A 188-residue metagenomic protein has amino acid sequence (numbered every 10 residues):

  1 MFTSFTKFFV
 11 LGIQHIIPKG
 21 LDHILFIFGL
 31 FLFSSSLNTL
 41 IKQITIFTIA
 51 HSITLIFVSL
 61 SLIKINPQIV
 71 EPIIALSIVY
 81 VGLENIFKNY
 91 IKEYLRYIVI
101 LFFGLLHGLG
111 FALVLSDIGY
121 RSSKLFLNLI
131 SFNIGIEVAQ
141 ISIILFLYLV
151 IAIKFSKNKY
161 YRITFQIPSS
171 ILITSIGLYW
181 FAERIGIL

Functional and structural regions predicted by a protein language model:
M1-L21, F181-L188: Histidine-/acidic- and/or cysteine-rich, low-complexity loops and terminal segments associated with membrane
F8-V58: Juxtamembrane transmembrane-helix termini in multi-pass membrane transport proteins
H23, H51, V79, L105-H107 (+2 more regions): Divalent metal-coordination and catalytic microenvironments
F31-L37, G82-F87, L149-N158: Structural signal for the C-terminal ends of transmembrane alpha-helices and the immediately following loop
L37-L62, P67, L125-A152: A small-residue-rich subset of transmembrane alpha-helices
V58-Q68, I86-I91, L115, I187: Membrane-interface helix caps and helix-loop-helix hairpins in membrane proteins
K154-L172: Interfacial loop-to-transmembrane junctions
Q166-R184: Final/C-terminal transmembrane alpha-helix of multipass membrane proteins
